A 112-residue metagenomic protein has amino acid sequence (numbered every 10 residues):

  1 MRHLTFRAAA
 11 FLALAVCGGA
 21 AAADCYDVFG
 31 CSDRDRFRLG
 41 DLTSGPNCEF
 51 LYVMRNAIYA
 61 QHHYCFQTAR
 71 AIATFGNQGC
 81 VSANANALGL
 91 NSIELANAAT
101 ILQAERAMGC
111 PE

Functional and structural regions predicted by a protein language model:
M1-A10: Bacterial N-terminal signal peptides that target proteins for export
A13: Active-site loops and adjacent core secondary-structure elements that bind or stabilize anionic groups
C17-A20: N-terminal signal peptide c-region/cleavage motif recognized by signal peptidases
D24-L42: Short N-terminal segments immediately surrounding and downstream of signal-peptide cleavage
R38, R55, A87: Cys/His-rich zinc-coordinating "finger/knuckle" motifs
L42, P46, F50-G76, C80-V81: Amphipathic alpha-helical packing elements
F66-E112: Compact alpha-helical subdomains of small soluble proteins
